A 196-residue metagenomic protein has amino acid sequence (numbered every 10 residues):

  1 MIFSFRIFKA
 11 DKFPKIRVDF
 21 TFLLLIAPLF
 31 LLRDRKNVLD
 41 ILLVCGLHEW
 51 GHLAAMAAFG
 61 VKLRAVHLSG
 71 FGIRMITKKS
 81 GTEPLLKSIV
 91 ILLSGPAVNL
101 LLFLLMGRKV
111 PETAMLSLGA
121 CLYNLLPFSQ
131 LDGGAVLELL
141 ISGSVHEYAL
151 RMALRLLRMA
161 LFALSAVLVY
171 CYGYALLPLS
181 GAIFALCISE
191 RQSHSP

Functional and structural regions predicted by a protein language model:
M1-P196: Hydrophobic transmembrane alpha-helices and their immediate loop junctions in multi-pass integral membrane proteins
